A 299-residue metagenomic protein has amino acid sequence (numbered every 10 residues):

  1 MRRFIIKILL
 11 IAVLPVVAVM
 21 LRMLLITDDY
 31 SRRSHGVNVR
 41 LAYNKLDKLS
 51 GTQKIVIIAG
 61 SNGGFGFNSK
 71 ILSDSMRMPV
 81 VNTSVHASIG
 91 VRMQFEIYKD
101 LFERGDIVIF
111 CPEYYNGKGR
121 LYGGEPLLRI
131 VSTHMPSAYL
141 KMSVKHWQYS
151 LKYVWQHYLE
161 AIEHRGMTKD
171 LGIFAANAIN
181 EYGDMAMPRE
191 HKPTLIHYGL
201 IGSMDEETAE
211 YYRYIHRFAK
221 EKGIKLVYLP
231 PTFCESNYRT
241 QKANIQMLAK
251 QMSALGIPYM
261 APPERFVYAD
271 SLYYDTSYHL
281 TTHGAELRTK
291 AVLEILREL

Functional and structural regions predicted by a protein language model:
I6-L24: Hydrophobic membrane-insertion alpha-helices, especially the h-region of bacterial N-terminal signal peptides
I11, P230-T282: Extended hydrophobic/aromatic segments used for targeting, binding, or gating
I26-L46: Alpha-helical transmembrane signal-anchor/signal-peptide segments
I55-A59, L280: Short hydrophobic beta-strand that contains or immediately precedes a catalytic carboxylate
I58, N62-M142: Membrane-embedded segments
A87-V91, S203-T208, C234-A243: Acidic-and-aromatic substrate-binding clefts and catalytic sites of carbohydrate-active enzymes
P112, L121-K222: Secreted/periplasmic serine-hydrolase-like ester/acetyl group-modifying domain
T276-L299: Histidine-centered active-site loop/cap adjacent to the catalytic His in serine esterases/O-acetyl transfer systems
